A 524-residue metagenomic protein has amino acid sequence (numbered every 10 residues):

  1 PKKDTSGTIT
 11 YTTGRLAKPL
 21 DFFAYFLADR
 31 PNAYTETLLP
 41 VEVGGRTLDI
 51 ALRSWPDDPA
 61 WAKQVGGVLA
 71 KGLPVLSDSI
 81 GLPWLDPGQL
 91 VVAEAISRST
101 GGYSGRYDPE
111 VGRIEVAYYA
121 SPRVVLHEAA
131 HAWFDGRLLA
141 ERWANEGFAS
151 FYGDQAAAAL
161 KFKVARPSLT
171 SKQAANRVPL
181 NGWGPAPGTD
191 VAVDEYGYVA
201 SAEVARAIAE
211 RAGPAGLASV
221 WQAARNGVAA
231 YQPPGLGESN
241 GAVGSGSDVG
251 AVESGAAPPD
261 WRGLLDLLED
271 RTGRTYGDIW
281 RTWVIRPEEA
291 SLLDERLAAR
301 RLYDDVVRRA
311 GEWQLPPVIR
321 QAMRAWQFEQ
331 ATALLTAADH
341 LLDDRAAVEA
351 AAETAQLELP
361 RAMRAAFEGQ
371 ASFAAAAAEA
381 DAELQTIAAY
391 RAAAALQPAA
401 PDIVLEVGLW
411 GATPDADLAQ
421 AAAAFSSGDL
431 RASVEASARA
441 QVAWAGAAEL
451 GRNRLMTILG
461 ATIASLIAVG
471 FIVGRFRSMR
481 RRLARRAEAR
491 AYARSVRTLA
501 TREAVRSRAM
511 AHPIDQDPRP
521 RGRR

Functional and structural regions predicted by a protein language model:
P1, A192, A230-A438, L459-I463 (+1 more regions): Beta/coil-rich, acidic/histidine-enriched accessory regions frequently appended to metallopeptidases
P1-N32: Extended, low-hydrophobicity, Ser/Thr/Pro/Gly-biased non-transmembrane segments
T35-R137, E141: Juxtacatalytic substrate-recognition/specificity segment
P59-K71, Y119-A120, V124, L139 (+7 more regions): Soluble non-cytosolic domains of exported or imported proteins
Y119, R142-P214, A218-A257, D304: Acidic/His/Gly-enriched intrinsically disordered linker/tail segments that often contain short helix/coil "MoRF-like"
E435-T457: Short, aromatic-rich amphipathic segments at membrane interfaces that lie adjacent to a transmembrane helix or signal
R454-R477: Selective detector of the "anchor" transmembrane alpha-helix that sits immediately C-terminal
R480-R524: Cytoplasmic C-terminal tails of single-pass
